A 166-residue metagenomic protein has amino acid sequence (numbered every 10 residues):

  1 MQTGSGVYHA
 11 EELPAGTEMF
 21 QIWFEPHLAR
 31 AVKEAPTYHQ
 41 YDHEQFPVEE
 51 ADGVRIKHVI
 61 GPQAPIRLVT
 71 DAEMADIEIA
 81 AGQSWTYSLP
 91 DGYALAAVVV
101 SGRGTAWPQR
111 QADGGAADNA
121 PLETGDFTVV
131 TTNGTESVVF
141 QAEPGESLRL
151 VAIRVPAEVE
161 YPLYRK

Functional and structural regions predicted by a protein language model:
M1-K166: Jelly-roll (double-stranded beta-helix
